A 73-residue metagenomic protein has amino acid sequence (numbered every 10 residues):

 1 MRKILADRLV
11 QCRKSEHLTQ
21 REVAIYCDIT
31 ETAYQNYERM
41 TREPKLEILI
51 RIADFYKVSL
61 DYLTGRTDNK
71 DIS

Functional and structural regions predicted by a protein language model:
D7-Y26, R51: Short basic helix-loop element that most often maps to the first helix and adjoining turn of HTH DNA-binding modules
L9, V23-A24, Y34-Y37, L63: Conserved hydrophobic/aromatic packing and binding residues within compact polymer-binding modules
C27, E38, Y56, T67: DNA major-groove recognition helix of helix-turn-helix
D28-P44: Recognition helix of helix-turn-helix/homeodomain-like DNA-binding domains that insert into the DNA major groove
T41-R51, I72: Short, basic-rich loop-to-helix N-cap that marks the start of a DNA-contacting helix
E47-Y62: DNA major-groove recognition helix of helix-turn-helix/homeodomain DNA-binding modules
T64-S73: Short, charged recognition helix plus adjacent turn of helix-turn-helix-like nucleic-acid-binding domains
